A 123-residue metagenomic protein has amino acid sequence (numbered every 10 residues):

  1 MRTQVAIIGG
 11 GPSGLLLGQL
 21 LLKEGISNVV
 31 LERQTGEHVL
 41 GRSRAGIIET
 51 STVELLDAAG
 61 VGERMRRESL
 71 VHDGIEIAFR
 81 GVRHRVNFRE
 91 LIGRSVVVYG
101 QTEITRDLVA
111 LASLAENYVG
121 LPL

Functional and structural regions predicted by a protein language model:
M1-S13: Beta1/beta-strand and adjacent pyrophosphate-binding region of the FAD-binding site in flavoprotein oxidoreductases
I8, L20-R44: Glycine-rich FAD pyrophosphate-binding loop
L16: Cytochrome P450 catalytic-core helices
Q19-K23, A110, L114: Short, well-ordered alpha-helices that flank and scaffold nucleotide-derived cofactor binding pockets
I26, V61, N117: Short phosphate-binding/catalytic loops that engage adenosine nucleotides
G36, V71, L114-A115: Structured helix-beta-strand junction loops
G41-A45, E49-L111: Active-site-adjacent segment of FAD-dependent monooxygenases/related oxidoreductases
A112-L123: A conserved beta-strand/loop element that lines the FAD pocket in flavoprotein oxidoreductases
